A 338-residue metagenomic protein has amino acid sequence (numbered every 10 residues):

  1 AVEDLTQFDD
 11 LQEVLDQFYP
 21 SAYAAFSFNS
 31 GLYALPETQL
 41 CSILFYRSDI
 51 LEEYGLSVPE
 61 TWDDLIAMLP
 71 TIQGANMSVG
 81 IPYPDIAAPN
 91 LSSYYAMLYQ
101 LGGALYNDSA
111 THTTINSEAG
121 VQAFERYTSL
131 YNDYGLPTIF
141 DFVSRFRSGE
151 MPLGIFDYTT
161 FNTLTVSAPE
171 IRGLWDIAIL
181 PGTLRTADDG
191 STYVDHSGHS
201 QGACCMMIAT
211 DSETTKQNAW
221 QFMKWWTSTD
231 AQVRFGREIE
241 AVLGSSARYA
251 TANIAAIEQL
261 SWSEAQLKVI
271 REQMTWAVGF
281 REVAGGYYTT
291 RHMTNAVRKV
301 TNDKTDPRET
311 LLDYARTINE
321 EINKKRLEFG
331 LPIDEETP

Functional and structural regions predicted by a protein language model:
A1-S42, S57, I66, S93 (+4 more regions): Hinge/lid segment of periplasmic solute-binding proteins
A24-E37, S42, D64-T113, A119 (+1 more regions): Extracytoplasmic/periplasmic solute-binding protein
F45-S48, S200-T214, R234: A bilobed periplasmic-binding-protein/Venus flytrap-type ligand-binding module shared by bacterial periplasmic
M68-T71, S109-I139, L180-T183: Glycine-centered hinge/linker elements that transmit conformational signals in sensory and ligand-binding systems
L69, M223-R248: Periplasmic-binding protein-like
A119-R126, E213-W226, R234, T310: Short amphipathic alpha-helical coupling segments at ligand-binding clamshell hinges and other catalytic/signaling
E125-R126, L174-M207: Periplasmic-binding protein-like
A178, G182, D189-S191, R237-K299 (+1 more regions): Long, aromatic- and glycine/proline-rich binding clefts that accommodate carbohydrate-like moieties
